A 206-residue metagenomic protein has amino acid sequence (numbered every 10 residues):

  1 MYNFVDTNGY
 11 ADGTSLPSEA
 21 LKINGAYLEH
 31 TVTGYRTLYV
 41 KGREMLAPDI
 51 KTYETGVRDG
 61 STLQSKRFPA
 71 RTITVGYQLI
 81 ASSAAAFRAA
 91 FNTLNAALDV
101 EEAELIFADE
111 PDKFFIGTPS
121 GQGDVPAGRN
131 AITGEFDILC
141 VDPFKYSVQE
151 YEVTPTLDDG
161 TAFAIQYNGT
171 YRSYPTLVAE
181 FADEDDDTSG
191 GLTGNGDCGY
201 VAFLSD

Functional and structural regions predicted by a protein language model:
M1-T52: Polar/acidic, low-complexity leader/linker segments enriched in S/T/G and N/D
Y2-V5, L105, D137-V141, E152-P155: Intrinsic low-complexity, intrinsically disordered or marginally ordered coil/linker segments
R58-A85, N130-F144: Oligomerization/assembly interface segments of phage tail-like spikes and tubes
S65-D112: Long, hydrophobic/aromatic-enriched structural stretches that serve as scaffold segments
R67-R71, A97-D99, G128-I132, G169-S173: Solvent-exposed loop and beta-edge segments used for protein-protein assembly and interaction
F87-N95, T133-G134, Y151-T154: "Short basic amphipathic alpha-helical interaction patches in structured regions
V100-Y146: Short beta-strand and beta-hairpin "edge-sheet" elements
V148-D206: Intrinsically disordered, low-complexity segments enriched in serine, threonine, and glycine
